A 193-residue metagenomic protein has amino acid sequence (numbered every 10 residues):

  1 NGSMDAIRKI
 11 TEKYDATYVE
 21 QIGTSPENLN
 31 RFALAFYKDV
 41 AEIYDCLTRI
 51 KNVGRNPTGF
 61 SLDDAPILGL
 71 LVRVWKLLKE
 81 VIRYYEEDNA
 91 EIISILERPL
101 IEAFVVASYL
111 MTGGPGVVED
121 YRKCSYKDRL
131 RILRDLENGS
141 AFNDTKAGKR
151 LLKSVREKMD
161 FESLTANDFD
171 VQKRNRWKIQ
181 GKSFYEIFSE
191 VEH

Functional and structural regions predicted by a protein language model:
N1-T58, C124-H193: Secondary-shell segments that build the walls of catalytic and ion/ligand-binding clefts
D45-L110: Long, hydrophobic/aromatic-enriched structural stretches that serve as scaffold segments
I82-Y85, E119-R131: Short helix/strand-bridging catalytic loops that position acidic/His residues to coordinate divalent metals and engage
E91, L96, G116, K123-S125: A general, composition-driven signal for non-globular sequence regions
M111-P115: Predominantly late transmembrane helices and immediately cytosolic-facing juxtamembrane segments
G116-V118, F142: Short, intrinsically disordered/low-complexity patches at protein termini and at juxtamembrane boundaries
